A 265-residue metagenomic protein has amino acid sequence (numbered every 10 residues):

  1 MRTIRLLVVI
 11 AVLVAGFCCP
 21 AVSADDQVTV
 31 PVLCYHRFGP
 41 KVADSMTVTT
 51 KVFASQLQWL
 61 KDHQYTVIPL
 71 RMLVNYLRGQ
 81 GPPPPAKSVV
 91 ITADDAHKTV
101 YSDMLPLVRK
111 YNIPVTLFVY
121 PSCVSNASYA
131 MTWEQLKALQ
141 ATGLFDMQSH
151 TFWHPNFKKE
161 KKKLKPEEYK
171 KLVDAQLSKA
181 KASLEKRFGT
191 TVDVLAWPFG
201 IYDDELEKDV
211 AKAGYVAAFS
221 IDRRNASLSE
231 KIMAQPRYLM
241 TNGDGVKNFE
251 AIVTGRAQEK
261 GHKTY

Functional and structural regions predicted by a protein language model:
M1-L6: Positively charged n-region of N-terminal signal peptides that target proteins for export
L7-G16: Bacterial N-terminal signal peptides
A21-V89, D244-V246, I252-Y265: N-terminal pre-catalytic segment of deacetylase/amide-hydrolase enzymes
V28, L33-P40, A86-V89, H97-T99 (+2 more regions): Metal-dependent polysaccharide deacetylase catalytic core of the NodB/CE4 family, i.e., the active-site-bearing domain
S45, I68-L73, Y120, T191-W197 (+1 more regions): Surface-exposed patches in mature extracellular/periplasmic domains of secreted proteins
I201-A217: Short, electropositive alpha-helical surface patch
D222-R224, L228-I252: A cross-kingdom marker for long, charged
